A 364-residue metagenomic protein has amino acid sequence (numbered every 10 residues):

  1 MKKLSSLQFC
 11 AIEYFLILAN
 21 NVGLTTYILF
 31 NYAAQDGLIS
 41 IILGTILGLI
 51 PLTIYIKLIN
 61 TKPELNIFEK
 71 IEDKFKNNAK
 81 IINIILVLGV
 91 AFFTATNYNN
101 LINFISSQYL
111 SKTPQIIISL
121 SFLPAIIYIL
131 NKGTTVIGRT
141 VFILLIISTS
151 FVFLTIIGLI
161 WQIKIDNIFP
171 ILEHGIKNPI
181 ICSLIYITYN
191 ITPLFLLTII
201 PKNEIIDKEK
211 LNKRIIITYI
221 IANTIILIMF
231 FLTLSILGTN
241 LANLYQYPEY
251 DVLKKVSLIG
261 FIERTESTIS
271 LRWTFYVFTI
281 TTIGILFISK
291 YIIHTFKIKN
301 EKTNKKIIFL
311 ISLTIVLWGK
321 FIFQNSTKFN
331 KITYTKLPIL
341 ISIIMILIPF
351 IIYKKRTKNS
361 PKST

Functional and structural regions predicted by a protein language model:
S6-L24, S40, G44, G48 (+6 more regions): Hydrophobic, membrane-embedded alpha-helices of multi-pass small-molecule transporters
N21-Q115: Membrane helical hairpin/interfacial module
I28-I56, I332-P349, T357-T364: Extracellular loop-to-transmembrane helix junctions
N31, N100-S106, P124-L144, N203-D207 (+2 more regions): Membrane-water interface regions at transmembrane-helix termini and the short interhelical loops of multi-pass membrane
I42-I54, L86-N97, A125-I127, L145-I160 (+2 more regions): Selective recognition of specific alpha-helical transmembrane segments in multi-pass small-molecule
A91-T94, Y98, L130, I147-L172 (+3 more regions): Hydrophobic alpha-helical segments and their helix-loop junctions in multi-pass secondary transporters
L101, P114-I117, I129-L159, Y334-I346: Membrane-interface loop-to-helix entry segments
I236-E266: Membrane-interface interhelical connector segments
